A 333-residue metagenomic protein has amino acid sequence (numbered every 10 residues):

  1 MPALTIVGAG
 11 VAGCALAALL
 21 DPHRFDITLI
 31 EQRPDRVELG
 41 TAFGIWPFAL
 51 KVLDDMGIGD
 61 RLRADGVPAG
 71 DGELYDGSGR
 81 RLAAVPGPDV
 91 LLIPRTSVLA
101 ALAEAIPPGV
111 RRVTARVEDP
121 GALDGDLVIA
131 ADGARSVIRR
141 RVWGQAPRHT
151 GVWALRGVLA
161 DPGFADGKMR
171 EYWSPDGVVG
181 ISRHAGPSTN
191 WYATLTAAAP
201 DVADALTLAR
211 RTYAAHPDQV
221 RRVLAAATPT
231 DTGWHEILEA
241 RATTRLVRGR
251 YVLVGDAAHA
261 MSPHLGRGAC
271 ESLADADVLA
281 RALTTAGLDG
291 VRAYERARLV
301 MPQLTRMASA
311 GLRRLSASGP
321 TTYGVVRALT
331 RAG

Functional and structural regions predicted by a protein language model:
M1-A12: Beta1/beta-strand and adjacent pyrophosphate-binding region of the FAD-binding site in flavoprotein oxidoreductases
M1-P2, P22, A64, R222 (+3 more regions): C-terminal helical "tail/cap" subdomain of flavin- and related membrane-associated enzymes
P2-L4, D21, W46-V158, P162 (+1 more regions): Conserved N-terminal helical subregion
V7, L19-T41: Glycine-rich FAD pyrophosphate-binding loop
A12, D35, R135: Conserved Rossmann-like nucleotide-cofactor binding loop
R81-V90, P94-S97, A160-W234: Conserved FAD/dinucleotide-binding core of flavoprotein oxidoreductases
E236-A260: FAD-binding beta-loop-beta segment adjacent to the flavin cofactor pocket
A258-C270: Glycine-rich phosphate/pyrophosphate-binding beta-alpha loops
